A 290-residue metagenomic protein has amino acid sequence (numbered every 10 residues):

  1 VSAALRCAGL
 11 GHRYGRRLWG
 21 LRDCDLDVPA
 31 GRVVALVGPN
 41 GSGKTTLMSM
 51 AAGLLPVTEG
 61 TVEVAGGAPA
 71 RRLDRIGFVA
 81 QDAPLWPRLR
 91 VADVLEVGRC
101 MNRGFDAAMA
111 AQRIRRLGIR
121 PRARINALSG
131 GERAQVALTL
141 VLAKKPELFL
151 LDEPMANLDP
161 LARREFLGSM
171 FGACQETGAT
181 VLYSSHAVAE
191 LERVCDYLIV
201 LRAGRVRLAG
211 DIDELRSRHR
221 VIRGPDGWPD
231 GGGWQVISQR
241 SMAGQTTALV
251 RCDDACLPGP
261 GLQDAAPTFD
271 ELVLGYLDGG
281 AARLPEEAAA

Functional and structural regions predicted by a protein language model:
V1-C7, G11-C24, A30, A35: A short, flexible loop at the N-terminus of ABC-type nucleotide-binding domains that lies
V37-P39: The feature captures the beta-strand-to-loop junction immediately N-terminal to the Walker
A52: Helix-to-loop junction immediately C-terminal to a conserved catalytic motif
E59-R72: Conserved ABC transporter NBD signature motif
Q81-V136: ABC-family P-loop ATPase nucleotide-binding domains
F149-E153: Catalytic Walker B motif of ABC-type/P-loop ATPase nucleotide-binding domains
E165-V250: ABC transporter nucleotide-binding domain
